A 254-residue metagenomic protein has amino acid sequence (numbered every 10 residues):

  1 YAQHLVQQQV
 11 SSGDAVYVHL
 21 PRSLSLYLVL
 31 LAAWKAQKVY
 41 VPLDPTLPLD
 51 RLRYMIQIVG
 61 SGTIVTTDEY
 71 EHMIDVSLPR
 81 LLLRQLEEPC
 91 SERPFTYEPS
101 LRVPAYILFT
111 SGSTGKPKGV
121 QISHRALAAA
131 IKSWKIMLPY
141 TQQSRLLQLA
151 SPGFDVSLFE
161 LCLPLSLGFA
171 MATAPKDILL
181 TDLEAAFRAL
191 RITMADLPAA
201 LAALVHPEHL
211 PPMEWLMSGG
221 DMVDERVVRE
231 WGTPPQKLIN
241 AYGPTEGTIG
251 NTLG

Functional and structural regions predicted by a protein language model:
Y1-A128, L138-P139, G168: Carrier-protein-dependent adenylate-forming modules in NRPS/ANL systems
V16, A33, I64, P104 (+7 more regions): Conserved S/T- and glycine-rich ATP-binding loop of Class I adenylate-forming
L20-L31, T46-D50, L149-L167, T181 (+1 more regions): Conserved coil-to-alpha-helix start sites within the AMP-binding
L47, E69-E71, I178, A200-A202 (+1 more regions): Alpha-helix capping/helix-boundary segments
D50-R51, L179-L183, R226-V227: Short acidic active-site motifs
R53, G62, S144, T193 (+1 more regions): Conserved acidic residues
K118-L147, F154-T193, T252-G254: Conserved AMP-binding/adenylation subdomain of ANL enzymes
S166-M171, T193-D196, A202-G254: Gly/Ser/Thr-rich phosphate-binding loop
